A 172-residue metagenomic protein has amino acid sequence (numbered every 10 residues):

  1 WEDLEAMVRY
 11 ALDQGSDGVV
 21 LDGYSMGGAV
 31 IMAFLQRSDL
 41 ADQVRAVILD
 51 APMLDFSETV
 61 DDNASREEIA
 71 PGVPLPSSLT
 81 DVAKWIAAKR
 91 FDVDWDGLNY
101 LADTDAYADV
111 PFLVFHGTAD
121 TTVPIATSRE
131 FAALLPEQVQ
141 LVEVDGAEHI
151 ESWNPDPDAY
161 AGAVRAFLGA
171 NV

Functional and structural regions predicted by a protein language model:
W1-Q14: Alpha/beta-hydrolase active-site loop
G18-G23, D50, F115: Short beta-strand immediately N-terminal to the catalytic nucleophile in serine-hydrolase-like folds
G23-G27, I31: Gly/Ala-rich beta-loop-alpha elbow adjacent to hydrolase catalytic centers
A33-F34, E130: Active-site signature of alpha/beta-hydrolase-fold catalytic machinery across serine- and Asp/Cys-nucleophile hydrolases
R37-D96: Hydrolase active-site cap/lid region
Y100, P124-A133: Short alpha-helix in the alpha/beta-hydrolase fold that links the catalytic acid
Y107-A108, L113-H116, D120: Short beta-strand/loop motif that positions the catalytic acidic residue of the alpha/beta-hydrolase fold
A147-A161: Catalytic histidine-centered segment of alpha/beta-hydrolase-like enzymes
